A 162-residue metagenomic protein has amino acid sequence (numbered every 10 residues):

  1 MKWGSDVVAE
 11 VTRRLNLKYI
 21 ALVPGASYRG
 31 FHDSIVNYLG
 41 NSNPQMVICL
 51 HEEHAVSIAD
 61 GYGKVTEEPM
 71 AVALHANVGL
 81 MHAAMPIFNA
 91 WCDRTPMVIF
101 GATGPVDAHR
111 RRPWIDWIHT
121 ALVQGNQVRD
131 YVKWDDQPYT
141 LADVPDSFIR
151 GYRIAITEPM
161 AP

Functional and structural regions predicted by a protein language model:
M1-P162: N-terminal alpha/beta PP-like core and its mobile active-site loop of ThDP/TPP-dependent enzymes
